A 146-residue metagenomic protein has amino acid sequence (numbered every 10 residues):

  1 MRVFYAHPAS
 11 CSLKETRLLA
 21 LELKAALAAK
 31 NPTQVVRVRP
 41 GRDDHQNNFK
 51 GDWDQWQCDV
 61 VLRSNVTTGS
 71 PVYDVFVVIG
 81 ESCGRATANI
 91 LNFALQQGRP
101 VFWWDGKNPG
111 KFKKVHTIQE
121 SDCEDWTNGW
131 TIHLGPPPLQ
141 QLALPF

Functional and structural regions predicted by a protein language model:
M1-F146: Conserved catalytic or regulatory cores that recognize and/or transform ribose-phosphate-containing ligands
